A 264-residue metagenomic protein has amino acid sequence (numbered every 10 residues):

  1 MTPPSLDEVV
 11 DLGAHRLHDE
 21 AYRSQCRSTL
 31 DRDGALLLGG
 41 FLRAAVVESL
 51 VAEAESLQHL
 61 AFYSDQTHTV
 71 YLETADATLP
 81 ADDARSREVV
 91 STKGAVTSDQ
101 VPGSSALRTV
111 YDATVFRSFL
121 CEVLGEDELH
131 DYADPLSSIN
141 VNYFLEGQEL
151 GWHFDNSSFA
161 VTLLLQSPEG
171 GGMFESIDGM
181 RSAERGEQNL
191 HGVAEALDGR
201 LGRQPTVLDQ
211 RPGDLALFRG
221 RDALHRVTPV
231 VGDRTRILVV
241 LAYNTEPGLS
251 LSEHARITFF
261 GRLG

Functional and structural regions predicted by a protein language model:
T2-E20, Q25, G40-V115: Non-heme Fe(II)-dependent double-stranded beta-helix
S28-L30: Surface-exposed beta-strand-to-loop junctions that form interaction patches on eukaryotic regulatory domains
L38, F159-V161, V239: Hydrophobic residues positioned within well-ordered beta-strands of beta-sheet architectures
L42, L165, Y243-T245: Short beta-strand segments enriched in hydrophobic/aromatic residues within well-folded beta-rich domains
Q58-F62, L124-D127, P247: A generic secondary-structure signal for well-formed alpha-helical elements
V101-R108, R117-L215: Catalytic core of non-heme Fe(II) oxygenases with the double-stranded beta-helix
S176-G179, E184-G264: Catalytic core of Fe(II)/2-oxoglutarate
